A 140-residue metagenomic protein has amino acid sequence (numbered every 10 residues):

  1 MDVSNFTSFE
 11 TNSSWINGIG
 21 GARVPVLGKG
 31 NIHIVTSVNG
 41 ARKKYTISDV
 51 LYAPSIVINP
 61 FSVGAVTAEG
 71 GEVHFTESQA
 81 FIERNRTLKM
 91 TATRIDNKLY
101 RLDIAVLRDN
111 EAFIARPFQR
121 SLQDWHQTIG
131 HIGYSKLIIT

Functional and structural regions predicted by a protein language model:
M1-W15: Classical protein tyrosine phosphatase
S13-L27, L99-R101: Pepsin-like aspartyl protease folds
L27-K29, H33-T140: Aspartic protease core domain of the pepsin/retropepsin superfamily
